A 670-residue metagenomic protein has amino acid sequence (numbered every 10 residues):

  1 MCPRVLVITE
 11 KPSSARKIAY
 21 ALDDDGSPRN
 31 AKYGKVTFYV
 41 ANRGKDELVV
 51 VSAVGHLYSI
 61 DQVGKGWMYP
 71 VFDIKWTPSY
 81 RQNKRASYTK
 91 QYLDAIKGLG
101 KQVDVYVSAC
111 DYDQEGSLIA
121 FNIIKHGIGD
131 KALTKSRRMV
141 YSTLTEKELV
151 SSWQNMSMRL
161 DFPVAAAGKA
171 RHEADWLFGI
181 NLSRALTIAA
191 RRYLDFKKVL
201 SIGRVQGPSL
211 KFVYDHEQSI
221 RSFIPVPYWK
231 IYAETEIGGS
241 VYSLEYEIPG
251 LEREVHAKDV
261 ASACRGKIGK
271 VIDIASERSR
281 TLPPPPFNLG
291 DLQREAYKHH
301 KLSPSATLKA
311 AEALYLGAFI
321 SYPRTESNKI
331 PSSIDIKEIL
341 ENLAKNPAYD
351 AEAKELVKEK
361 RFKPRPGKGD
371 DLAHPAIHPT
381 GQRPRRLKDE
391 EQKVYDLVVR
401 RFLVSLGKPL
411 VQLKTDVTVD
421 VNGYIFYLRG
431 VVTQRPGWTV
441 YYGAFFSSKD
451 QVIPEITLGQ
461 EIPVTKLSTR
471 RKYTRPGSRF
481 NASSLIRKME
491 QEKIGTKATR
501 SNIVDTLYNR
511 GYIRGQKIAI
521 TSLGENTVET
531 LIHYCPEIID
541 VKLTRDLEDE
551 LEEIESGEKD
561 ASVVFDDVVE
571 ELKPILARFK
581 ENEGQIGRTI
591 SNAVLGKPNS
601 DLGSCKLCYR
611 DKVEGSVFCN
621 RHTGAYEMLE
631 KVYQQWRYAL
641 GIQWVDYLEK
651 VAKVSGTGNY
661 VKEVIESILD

Functional and structural regions predicted by a protein language model:
M1-I180: Intrinsically disordered, low-complexity regulatory segments
C2-L6, G100, H126, T134-K135 (+6 more regions): Basic, low-complexity terminal or inter-domain segments flanking catalytic cores
P3-L6, C110-D113, F196-V199, S276-P285 (+3 more regions): Conserved short loop/turn motifs at secondary-structure junctions
K32-G64, G207-E252, S405-V452: Structured, non-catalytic alpha/beta "coupling" segments that mediate domain-domain communication and provide generic
Y88, D94-K97, K101-Q102, L144-T235 (+1 more regions): C-terminal or mid-to-C-terminal helical accessory/interaction module adjacent to the motor/catalytic core
E252-F287, Q293, Q460: Metal- or metallocofactor-binding catalytic centers and their adjacent structured scaffolds across diverse enzyme
V271-A275, L282-A296, I320-T325, P476-K488 (+1 more regions): Short acidic, hydrophobic short linear motifs in intrinsically disordered regions
